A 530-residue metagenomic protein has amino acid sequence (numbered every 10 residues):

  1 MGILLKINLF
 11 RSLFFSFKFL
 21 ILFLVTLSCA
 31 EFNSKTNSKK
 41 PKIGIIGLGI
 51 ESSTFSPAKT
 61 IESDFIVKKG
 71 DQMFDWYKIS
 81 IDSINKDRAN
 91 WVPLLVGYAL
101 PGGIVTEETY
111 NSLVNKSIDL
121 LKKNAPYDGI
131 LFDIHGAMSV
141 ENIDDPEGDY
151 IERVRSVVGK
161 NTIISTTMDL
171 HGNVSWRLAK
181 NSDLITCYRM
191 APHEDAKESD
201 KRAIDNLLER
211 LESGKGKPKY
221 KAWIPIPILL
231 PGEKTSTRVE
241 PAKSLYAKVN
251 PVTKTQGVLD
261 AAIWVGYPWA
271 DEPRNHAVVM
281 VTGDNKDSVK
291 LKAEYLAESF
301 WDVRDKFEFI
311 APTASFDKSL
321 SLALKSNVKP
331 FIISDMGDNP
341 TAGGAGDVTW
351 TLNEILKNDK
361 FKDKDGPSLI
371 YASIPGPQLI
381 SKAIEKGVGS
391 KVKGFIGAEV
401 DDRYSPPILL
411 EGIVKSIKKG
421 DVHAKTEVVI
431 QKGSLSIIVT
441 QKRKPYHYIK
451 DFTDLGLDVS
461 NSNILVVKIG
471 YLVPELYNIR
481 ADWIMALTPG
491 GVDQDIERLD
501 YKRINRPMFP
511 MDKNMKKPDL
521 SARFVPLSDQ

Functional and structural regions predicted by a protein language model:
M1-L13: N-terminal secretory signal peptides that target proteins for export/translocation
S38-I84: N-terminal amphipathic/basic leader segments beginning at the initiator methionine
G44-E51, F55-P57, E107-T109, K122-K217 (+3 more regions): Active-site histidine-anchored catalytic micro-motif
P93, N115, W301, H423-Q530: Extended hydrophobic packing segments that form well-structured cores
V105-I118: Glycine-rich anion/phosphate-binding loops
L211-A242: Internal, active-site/partner-interface "lid" segment
L230-S434, I438-K442: Hard-cation-handling environments
